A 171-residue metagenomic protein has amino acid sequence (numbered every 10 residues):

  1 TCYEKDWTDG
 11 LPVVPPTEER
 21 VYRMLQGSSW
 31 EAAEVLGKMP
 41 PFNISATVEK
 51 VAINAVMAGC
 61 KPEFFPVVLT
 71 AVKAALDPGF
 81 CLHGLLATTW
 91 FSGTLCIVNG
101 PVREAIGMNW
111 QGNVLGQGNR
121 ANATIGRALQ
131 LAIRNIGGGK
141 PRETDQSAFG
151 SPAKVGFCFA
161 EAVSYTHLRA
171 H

Functional and structural regions predicted by a protein language model:
C2-A87, T94, M108-S147: Alpha/propeptide regions of enzymes that mature by internal proteolysis
T89-R103: Long, compositionally biased
V98-V102, G112, L129-I133, V155-V163: Short, structured patches in soluble enzyme cores that scaffold and shape functional sites
A148-V155: Beta-rich nucleic-acid/ligand-interaction surfaces
T166-H171: Conserved small/polar residues in nucleotide/adenosyl-binding loops
